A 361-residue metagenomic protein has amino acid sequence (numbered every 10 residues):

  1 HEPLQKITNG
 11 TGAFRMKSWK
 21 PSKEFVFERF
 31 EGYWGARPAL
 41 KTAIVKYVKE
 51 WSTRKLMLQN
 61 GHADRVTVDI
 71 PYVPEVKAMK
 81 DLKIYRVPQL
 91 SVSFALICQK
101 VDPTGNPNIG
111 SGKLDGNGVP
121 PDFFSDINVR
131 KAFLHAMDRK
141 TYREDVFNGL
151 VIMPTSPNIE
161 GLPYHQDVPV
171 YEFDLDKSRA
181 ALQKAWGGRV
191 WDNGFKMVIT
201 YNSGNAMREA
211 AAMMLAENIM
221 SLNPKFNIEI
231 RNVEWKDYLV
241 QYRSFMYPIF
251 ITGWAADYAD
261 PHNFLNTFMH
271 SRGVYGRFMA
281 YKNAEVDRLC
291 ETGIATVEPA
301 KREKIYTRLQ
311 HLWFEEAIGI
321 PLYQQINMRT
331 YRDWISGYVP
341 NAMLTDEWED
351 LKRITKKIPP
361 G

Functional and structural regions predicted by a protein language model:
E2-T8, A13-V146, I152, G161-I318 (+1 more regions): Extracytoplasmic/periplasmic ligand-capture domains
L322: Glycine-rich and polybasic anion-binding loops at the starts of cofactor/ligand-binding domains
R329-G361: Long beta-strand-rich cores associated with HINT superfamily self-processing modules
